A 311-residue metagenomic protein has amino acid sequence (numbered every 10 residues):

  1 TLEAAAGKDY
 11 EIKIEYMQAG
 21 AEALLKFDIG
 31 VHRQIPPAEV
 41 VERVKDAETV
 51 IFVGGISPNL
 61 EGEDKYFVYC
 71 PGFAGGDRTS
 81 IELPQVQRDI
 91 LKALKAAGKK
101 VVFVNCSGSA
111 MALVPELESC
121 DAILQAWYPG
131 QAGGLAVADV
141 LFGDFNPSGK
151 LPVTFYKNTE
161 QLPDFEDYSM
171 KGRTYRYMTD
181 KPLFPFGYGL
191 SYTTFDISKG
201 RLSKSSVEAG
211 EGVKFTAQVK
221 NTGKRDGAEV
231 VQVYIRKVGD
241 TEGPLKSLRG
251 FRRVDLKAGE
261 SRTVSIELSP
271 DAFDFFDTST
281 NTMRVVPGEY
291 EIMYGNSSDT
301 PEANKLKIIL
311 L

Functional and structural regions predicted by a protein language model:
T1-L311: C-terminal non-catalytic regions of proteins with extracellular/luminal or membrane-system context
